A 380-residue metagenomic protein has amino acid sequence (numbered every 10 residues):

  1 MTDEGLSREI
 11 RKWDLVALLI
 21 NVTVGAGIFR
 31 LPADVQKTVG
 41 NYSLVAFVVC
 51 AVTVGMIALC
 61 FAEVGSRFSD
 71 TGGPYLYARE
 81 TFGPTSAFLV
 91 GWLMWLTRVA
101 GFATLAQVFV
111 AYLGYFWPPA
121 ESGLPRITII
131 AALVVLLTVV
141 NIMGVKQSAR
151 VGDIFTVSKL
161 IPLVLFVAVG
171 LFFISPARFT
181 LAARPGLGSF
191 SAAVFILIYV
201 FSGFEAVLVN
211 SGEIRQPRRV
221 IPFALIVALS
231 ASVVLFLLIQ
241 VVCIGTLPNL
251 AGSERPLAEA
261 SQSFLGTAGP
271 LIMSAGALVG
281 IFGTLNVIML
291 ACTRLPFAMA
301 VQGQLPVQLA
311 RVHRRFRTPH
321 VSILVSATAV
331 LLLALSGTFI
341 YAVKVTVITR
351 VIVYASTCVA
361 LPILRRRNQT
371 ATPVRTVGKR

Functional and structural regions predicted by a protein language model:
M1-A33, K37-Y42, A46, G55 (+3 more regions): Membrane-interface "cap" regions at the ends of multi-pass membrane proteins
T2-L6, N41-L44, A120-T128, I154-A275: Helix-loop-helix junctions that connect adjacent transmembrane segments in multi-pass membrane transporters
D14-L19, R98-G101, F316-V325, T376-R380: Select subsegments of transmembrane alpha-helices in polytopic membrane proteins, especially boundary-proximal
A33-T38, A46, G55-V134, T138-I142 (+4 more regions): Hydrophobic transmembrane alpha-helices that form the core helical bundles of multi-pass secondary transporters
T38-N41, S69-T71, E80-S86, G212-V220 (+3 more regions): Juxtamembrane helix-boundary/capping and inter-helix hinge elements in multi-pass membrane proteins
V48, V52-M56, W92, L96 (+10 more regions): Generic alpha-helical transmembrane segments of integral inner-membrane proteins, especially permease/transport modules
L76-Y77, G83, G114-A120, V194 (+3 more regions): TM-loop-TM module centered on a large, flexible mid-protein loop between adjacent transmembrane helices in multi-pass
V151, R184, Q308-H320, Y354-R380: C-terminal membrane-solvent junction of multi-pass transporters and transport-like membrane proteins
